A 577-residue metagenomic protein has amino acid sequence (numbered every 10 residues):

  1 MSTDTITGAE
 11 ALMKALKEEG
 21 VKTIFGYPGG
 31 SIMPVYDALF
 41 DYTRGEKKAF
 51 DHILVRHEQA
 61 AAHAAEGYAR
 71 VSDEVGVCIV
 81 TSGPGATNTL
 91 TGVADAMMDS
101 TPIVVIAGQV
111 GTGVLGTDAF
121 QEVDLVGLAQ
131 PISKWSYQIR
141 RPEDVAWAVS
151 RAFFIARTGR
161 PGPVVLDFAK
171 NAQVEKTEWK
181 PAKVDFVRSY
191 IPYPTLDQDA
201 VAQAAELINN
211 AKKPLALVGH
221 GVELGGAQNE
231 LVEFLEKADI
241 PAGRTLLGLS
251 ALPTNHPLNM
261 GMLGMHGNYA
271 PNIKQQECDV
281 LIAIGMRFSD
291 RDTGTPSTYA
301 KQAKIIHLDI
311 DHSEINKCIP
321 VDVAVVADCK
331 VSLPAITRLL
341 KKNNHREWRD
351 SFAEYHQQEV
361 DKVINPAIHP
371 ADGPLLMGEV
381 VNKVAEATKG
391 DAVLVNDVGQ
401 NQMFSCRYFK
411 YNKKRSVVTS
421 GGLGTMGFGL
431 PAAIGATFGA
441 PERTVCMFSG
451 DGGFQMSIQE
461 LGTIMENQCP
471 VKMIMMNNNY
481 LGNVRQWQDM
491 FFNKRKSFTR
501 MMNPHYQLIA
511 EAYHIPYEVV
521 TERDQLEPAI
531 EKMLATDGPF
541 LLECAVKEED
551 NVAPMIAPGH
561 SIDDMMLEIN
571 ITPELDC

Functional and structural regions predicted by a protein language model:
M1-E347, K383, A387-G390, P470-M473 (+2 more regions): N-terminal alpha/beta PP-like core and its mobile active-site loop of ThDP/TPP-dependent enzymes
S2-T3, E143, P181, E206 (+4 more regions): Phosphate/pyrophosphate-binding active-site segments
A9-M13, K17, V35-L39, H356-P431 (+1 more regions): Active-site diphosphate/adenylate-binding microenvironment
G29-I32, G83, S100, P163 (+3 more regions): Glycine-rich phosphate/pyrophosphate-binding beta-alpha loops
E58-H63, A86, N401-M403, E522-L526: Short acidic loop-to-helix transition motifs that present clustered carboxylates
I106, V114-Q121, M265, N272 (+5 more regions): Thiamine diphosphate
V165, H307, V395, F448-S449: Generic enzyme active-site microenvironment
K170-Q173, N401, E548: Short, internal active-site loops enriched in acidic
